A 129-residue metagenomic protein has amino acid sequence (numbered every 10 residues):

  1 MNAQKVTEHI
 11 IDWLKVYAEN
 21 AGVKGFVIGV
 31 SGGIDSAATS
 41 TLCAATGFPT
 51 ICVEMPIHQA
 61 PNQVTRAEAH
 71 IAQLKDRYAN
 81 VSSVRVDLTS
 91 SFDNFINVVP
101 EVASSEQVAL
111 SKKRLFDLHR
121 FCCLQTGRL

Functional and structural regions predicted by a protein language model:
M1-L129: ATP-dependent adenylation/nucleotidyltransferase module used to activate substrates
